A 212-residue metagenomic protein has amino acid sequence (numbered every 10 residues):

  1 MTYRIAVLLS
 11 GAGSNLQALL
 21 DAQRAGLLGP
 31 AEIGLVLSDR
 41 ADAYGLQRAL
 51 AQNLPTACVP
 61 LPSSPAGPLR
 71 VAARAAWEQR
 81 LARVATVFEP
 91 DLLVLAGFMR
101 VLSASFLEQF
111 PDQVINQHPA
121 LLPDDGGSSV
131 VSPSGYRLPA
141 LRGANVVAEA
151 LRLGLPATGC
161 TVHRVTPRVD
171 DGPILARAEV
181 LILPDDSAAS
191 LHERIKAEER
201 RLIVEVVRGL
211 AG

Functional and structural regions predicted by a protein language model:
M1-G212: One-carbon transfer enzymes
